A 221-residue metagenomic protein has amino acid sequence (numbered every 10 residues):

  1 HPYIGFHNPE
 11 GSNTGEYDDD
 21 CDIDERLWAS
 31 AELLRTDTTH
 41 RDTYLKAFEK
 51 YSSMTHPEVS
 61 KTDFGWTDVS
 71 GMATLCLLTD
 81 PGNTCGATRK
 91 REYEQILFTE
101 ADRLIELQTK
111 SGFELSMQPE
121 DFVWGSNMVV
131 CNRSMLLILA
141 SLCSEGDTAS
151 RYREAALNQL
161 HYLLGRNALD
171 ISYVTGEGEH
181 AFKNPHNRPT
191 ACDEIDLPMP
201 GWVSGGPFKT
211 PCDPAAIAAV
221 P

Functional and structural regions predicted by a protein language model:
F6-N8: Internal amphipathic alpha-helical repeat/solenoid segments
N13-M54, D68-S111, E120-P221: Aromatic (Trp/Tyr) and acidic
P57-T67: Zinc-dependent metallopeptidase catalytic helix centered on the HExxH motif and its immediate flanking segment
F113-L115: Long, compositionally biased eukaryotic scaffolding/regulatory segments
